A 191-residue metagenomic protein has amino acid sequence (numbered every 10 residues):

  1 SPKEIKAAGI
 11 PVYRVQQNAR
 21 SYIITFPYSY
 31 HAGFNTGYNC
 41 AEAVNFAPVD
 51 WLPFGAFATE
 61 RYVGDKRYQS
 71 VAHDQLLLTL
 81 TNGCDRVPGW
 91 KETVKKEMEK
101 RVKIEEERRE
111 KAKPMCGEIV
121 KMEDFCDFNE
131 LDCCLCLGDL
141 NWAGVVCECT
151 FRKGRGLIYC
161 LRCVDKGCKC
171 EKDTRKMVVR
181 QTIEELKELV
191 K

Functional and structural regions predicted by a protein language model:
S1-N18, I24, S29-K191: Fe(II)/2-oxoglutarate
